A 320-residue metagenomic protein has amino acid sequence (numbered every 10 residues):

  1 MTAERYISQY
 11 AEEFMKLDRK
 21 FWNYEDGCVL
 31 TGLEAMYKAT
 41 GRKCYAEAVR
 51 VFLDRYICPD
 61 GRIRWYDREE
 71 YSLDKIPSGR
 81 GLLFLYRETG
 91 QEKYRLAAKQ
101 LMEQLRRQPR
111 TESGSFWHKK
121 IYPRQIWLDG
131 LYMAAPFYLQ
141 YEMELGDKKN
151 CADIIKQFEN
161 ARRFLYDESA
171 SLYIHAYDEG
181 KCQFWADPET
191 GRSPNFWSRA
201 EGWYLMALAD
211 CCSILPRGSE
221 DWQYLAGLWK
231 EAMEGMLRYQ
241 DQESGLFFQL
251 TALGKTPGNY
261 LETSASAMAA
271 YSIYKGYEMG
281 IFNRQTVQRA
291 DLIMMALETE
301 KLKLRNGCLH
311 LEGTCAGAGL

Functional and structural regions predicted by a protein language model:
M1-R19, E47-R64, L96-S115, K148-I174 (+3 more regions): Long, well-ordered core segments of solenoidal/helical folds
T2-G27, A39, A46, V51 (+6 more regions): CBM-like carbohydrate-recognition segments
Y10-M15, T31-M36, S72-L85, F116-M133 (+3 more regions): Carbohydrate-binding/catalytic loop surfaces
G27-R42, P77-Q91, A135-D147, W203-D221 (+1 more regions): Well-ordered alpha-helical scaffold segments within catalytic/enzyme domains
R42, E112, D167-S171, I214-D221 (+2 more regions): Surface-exposed helix-capping loop/turn segments at secondary-structure junctions
P109-I126, Q140-E144, N150, I155-W197 (+4 more regions): Flexible, surface-exposed loop/gating regions in the mature catalytic domains of secreted/periplasmic hydrolases
N195, R199, P216, E220-G227 (+2 more regions): A short glycine-/small-residue-rich loop at the edge of a beta-strand within enzyme catalytic domains
W203-G254: Oxyanion-binding "anion nests"
